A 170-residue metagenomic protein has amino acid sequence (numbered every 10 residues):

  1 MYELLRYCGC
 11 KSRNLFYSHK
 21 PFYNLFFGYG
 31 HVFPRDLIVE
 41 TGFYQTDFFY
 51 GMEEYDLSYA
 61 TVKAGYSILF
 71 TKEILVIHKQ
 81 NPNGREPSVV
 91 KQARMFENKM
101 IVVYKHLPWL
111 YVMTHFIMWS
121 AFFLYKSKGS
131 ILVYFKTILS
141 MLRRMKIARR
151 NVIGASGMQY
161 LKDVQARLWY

Functional and structural regions predicted by a protein language model:
M1-G42, T46-D47, Y55: Acidic/His-rich active-site region of diverse nucleotide-sugar glycosyltransferases
R35-D36, A64-G65, H106-P108: Short loop segments at secondary-structure junctions
V39, T46-F49, Y55-I77: Catalytic donor-sugar/metal-binding loop of nucleotide-sugar-dependent glycosyltransferases
T41-G42, Q80, V103: Activation segment
S58-Y59, M100, L139: Non-transmembrane alpha-helical segments in soluble domains of secreted/periplasmic/extracellular proteins
I77-E97, L132: Nucleotide-sugar-dependent glycosyltransferase catalytic core
R94, L110-Y170: Non-catalytic, C-terminal membrane-associated alpha-helical segments of glycosyltransferases
F96-I101, H106-L110: Catalytic-core region of carbohydrate-active enzymes that cleave or remodel glycosidic bonds
